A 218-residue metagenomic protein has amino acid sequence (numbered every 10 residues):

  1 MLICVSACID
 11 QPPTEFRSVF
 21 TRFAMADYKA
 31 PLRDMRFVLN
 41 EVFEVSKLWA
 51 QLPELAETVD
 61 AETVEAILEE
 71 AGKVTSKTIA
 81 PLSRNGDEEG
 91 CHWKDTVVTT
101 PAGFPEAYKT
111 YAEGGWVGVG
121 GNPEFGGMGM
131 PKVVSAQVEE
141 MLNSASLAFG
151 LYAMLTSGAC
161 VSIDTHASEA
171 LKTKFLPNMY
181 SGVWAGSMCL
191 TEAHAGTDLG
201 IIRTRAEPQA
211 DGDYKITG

Functional and structural regions predicted by a protein language model:
E15-L151, K174: Amphipathic, small/basic residue-rich leader segments at the start of a protein or domain
E44-V45, S144, V161-E169, S181 (+1 more regions): Short, well-ordered loop/turn and helix-capping segments at boundaries between secondary-structure elements and domains
M128, A170-G218: Glycine-rich, Trp-frequent "lid" loop and neighboring beta-strands that shape and gate the flavin cofactor pocket
L151-E169, G196: N-terminal glycine-rich flavin-associated loop
